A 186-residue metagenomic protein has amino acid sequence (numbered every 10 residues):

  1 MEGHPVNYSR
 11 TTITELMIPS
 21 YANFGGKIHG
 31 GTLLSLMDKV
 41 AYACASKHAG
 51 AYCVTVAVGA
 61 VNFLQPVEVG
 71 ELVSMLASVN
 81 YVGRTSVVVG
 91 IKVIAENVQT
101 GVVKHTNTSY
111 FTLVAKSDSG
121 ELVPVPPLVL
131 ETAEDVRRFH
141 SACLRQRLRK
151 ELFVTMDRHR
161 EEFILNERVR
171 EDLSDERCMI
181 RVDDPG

Functional and structural regions predicted by a protein language model:
G3-R10, I28, K39-Y81, T85-V87 (+2 more regions): Hydrophobic beta-strand-centered segment that forms part of the acyl-chain substrate-binding groove
N7-T11, E68-V69, N80-G186: HotDog/MaoC-like acyl-thioester-processing domains
T12-L16: Active-site-flanking beta-strand signature of metal-NTP-handling nucleotidyl enzymes and homologous cyclase-like
I18-P19, L64: Residue-level recognition of the GNAT/N-acetyltransferase active site
S20-K27: A short glycine/serine-rich beta->alpha loop
A22, V58, A115-K116: Hydrophobic pocket-lining residues within nucleotide cofactor-binding pockets
N23, L33-L34, D38-K39, S46: N-terminal, Lys/Arg-enriched amphipathic/low-complexity engagement segments that precede the first folded domain
H29, L33-L34, V123: Short, flexible micro-motifs
